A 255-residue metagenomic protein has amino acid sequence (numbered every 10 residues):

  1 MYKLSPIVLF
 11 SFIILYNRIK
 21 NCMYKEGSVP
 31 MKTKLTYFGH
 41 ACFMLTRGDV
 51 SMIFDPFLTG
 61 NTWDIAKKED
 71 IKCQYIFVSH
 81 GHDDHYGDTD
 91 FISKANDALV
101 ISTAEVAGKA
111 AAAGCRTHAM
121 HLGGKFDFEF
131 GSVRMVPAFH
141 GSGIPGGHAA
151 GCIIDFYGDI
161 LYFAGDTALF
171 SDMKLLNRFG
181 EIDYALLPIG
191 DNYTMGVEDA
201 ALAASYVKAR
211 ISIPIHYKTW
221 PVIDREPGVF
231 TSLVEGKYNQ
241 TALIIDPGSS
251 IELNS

Functional and structural regions predicted by a protein language model:
V8-S51, L58-N61, D127-F130, R134 (+3 more regions): Zn-dependent metallo-beta-lactamase
M44-H82, G87-K94, E105, G141-P145 (+1 more regions): Pre-active-site segment of Zn-dependent metallo-hydrolases
F54-D55, Q74-G81, I101-A104, Y162-G165 (+3 more regions): Active-site neighborhood of phospho(di)ester-bond hydrolases with catalytic His/Asp-centered motifs
S93, V100, E105-A107, G114-A138: Portal/gating segments that form or line small-molecule/metal binding sites
K94-L99, D159-L161: Short active-site oxyanion
L99, A111-G124, A201, S205-S255: Binuclear metal-ion centers of metallo-dependent hydrolases, dominated by the metallo-beta-lactamase
H140-A150, D155-V207: Active-site-proximal loop/helix segments of hydrolase catalytic cores
